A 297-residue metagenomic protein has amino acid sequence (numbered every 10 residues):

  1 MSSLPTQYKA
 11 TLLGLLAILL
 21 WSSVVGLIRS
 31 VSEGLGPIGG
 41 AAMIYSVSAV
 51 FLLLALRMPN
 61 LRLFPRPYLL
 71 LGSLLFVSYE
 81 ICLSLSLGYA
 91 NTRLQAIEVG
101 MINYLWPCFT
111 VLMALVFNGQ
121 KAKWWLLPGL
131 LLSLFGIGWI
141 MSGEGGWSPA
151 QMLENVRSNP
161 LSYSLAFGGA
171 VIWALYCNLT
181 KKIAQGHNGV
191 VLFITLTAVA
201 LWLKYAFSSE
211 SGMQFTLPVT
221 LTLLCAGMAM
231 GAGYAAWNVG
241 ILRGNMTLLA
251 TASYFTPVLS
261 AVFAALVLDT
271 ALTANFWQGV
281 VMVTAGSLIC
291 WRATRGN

Functional and structural regions predicted by a protein language model:
K9-A17, L56-L85, P160-G169, W202 (+2 more regions): Loop-to-transmembrane-helix transition segments
L19-S22, G26, L53, S73-V77 (+10 more regions): Hydrophobic/small/kink-forming positions within alpha-helical transmembrane segments of polytopic membrane proteins
L20-L27, P59-I97, N103, W139 (+1 more regions): Specific transmembrane alpha-helical segments of multi-pass solute transporters/efflux pumps, especially DMT/EamA
G26, A49-L53, P107-V116, W147-S209: Transmembrane alpha-helical segments that form core, pore/gating elements of small-molecule transporters/exporters
V31, G40, S86, V116-N118 (+6 more regions): Hydrophobic/aromatic residues within transmembrane alpha-helices of multi-pass small-molecule transporters
G39-V50, G88-N118, M246-A265: Specific alpha-helical transmembrane segments that line the substrate/conduction pathway and gating interfaces
V47, L52, L71, F76 (+4 more regions): Hydrophobic transmembrane alpha-helices of multi-pass small-molecule transport proteins
F51-P59, W106-L131, V258-W277: C-terminal transmembrane-helix exit sites in multi-pass transporters
